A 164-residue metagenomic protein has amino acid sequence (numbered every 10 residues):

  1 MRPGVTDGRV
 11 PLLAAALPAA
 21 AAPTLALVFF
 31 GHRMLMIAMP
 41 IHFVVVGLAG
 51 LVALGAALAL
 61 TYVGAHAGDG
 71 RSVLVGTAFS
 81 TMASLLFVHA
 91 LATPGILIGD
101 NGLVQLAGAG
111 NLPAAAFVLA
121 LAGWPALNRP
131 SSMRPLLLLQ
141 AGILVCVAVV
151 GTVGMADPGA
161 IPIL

Functional and structural regions predicted by a protein language model:
M1-T6: Short, Lys/Arg-rich, polar N-terminal cytosolic tail immediately upstream of the first transmembrane signal-anchor
G8-A19, L35-L144: Individual alpha-helical transmembrane segments in multi-pass integral membrane proteins
A19-L25: Short N-terminal helix-initiation segments at or just after the protein's N-terminus
L25-L35, H89-G99, V150-L164: Juxtamembrane "helix-exit" motif on the non-cytosolic side of transmembrane helices
C146-A148: Extracytoplasmic
